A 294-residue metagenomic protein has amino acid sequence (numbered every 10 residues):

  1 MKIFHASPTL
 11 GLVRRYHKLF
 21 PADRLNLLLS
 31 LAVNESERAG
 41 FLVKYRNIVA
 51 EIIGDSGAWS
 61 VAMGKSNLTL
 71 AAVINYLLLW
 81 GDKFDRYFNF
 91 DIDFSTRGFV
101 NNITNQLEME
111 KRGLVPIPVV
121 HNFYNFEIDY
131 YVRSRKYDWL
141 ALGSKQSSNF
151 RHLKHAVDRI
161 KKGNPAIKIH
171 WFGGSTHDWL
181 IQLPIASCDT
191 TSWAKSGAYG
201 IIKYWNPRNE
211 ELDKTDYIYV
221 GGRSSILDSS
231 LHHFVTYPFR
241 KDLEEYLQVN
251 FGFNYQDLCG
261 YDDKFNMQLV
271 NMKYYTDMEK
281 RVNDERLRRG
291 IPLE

Functional and structural regions predicted by a protein language model:
M1-I3, V49-G54, E110-I117, I160-W171: Short beta-strand/loop segments at the ligand-binding rim of alpha/beta enzyme cores
M1-T104, L231-Y237, K241-E245, V249 (+2 more regions): Non-catalytic, usually N-terminal nucleic-acid engagement modules in DNA/RNA processing proteins
N34-Y45, F94-L107, Y124-E127, Q146-I160 (+2 more regions): Active-site-adjacent beta->alpha loops and helix N-cap segments on the catalytic face of soluble alpha/beta enzymes
D55, P118, L183, E279: Conserved, mostly hydrophobic/aromatic
L68, A72, F126-S134, G174-C188 (+2 more regions): Catalytic cores of alpha/beta
V120-F123, K168-H177: Glycine-rich beta-to-alpha transition loops that act as phosphate-gripper elements at the mouths of alpha/beta enzyme
W139-L140, S144-S147, F172-E211, F265 (+3 more regions): Glycine-rich phosphate-binding active-site loops on the catalytic face of alpha/beta enzymes
I201-C259: Phosphate-backbone recognition surface of nucleic-acid-processing proteins
